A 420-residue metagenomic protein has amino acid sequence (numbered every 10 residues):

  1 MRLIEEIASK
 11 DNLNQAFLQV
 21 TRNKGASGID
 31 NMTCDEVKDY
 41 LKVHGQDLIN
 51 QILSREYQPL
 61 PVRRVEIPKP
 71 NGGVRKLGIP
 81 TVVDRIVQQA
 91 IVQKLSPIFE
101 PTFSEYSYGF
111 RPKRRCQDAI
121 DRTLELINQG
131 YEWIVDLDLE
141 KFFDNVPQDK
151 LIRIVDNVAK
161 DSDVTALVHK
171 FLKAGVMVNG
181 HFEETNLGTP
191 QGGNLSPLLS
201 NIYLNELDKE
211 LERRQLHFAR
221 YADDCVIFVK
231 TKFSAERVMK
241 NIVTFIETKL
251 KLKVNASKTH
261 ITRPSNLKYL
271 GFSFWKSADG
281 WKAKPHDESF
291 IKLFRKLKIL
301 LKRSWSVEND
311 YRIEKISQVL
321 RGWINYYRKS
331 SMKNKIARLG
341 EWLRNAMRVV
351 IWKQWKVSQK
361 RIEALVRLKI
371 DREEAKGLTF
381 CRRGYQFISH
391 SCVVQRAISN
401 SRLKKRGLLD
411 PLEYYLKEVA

Functional and structural regions predicted by a protein language model:
M1-K42, Q46: Non-catalytic, polymerase-adjacent accessory regions of viral genome-replication enzymes
L41, G45, G340-M347: Short amphipathic alpha-helical coiled-coil/interface segments
H44, Q51-E66, P70, T102-N266: Conserved polymerase palm-domain catalytic core
K173, K249-K315, V319-R321: A conserved non-catalytic segment of reverse transcriptases and RNA-directed RNA polymerases corresponding to the late
E184-L187, W281-K282, K298-Y311, G322-I336 (+1 more regions): Short, solvent-exposed helix-loop connector elements
K258-L267, I316-V319, I336-R344, Q359-L368: A glycine-rich phosphate-binding loop feature that marks nucleotide/adenosyl-phosphate handling sites
W355-A420: Extended C-terminal regions of large enzymes
